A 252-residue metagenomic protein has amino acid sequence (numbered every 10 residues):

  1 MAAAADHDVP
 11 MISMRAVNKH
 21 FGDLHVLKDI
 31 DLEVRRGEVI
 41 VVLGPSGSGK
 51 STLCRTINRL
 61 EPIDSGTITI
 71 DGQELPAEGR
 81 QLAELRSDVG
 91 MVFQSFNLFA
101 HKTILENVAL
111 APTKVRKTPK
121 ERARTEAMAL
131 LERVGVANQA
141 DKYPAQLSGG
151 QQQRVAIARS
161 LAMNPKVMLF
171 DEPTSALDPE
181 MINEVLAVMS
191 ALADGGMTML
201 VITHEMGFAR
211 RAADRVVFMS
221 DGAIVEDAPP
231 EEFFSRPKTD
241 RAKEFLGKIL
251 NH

Functional and structural regions predicted by a protein language model:
M1-A2, M11: Initiator methionine at the very start of the polypeptide chain
A2, S220, E231-H252: C-terminal boundary and immediately downstream tail of ABC-type ATPase nucleotide-binding domains
H7-P230: ABC family nucleotide-binding domain
